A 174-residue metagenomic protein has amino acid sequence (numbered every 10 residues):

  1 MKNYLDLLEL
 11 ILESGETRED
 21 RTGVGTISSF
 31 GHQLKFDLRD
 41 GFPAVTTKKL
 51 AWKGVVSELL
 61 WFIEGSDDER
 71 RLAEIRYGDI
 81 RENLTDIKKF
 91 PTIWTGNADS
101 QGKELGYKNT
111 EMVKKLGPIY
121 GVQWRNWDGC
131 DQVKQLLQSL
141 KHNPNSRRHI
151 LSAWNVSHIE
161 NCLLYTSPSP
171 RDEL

Functional and structural regions predicted by a protein language model:
M1-G23: Short, Gly/Pro- and small/polar-rich lid/capping loops
R18-F42: An N-terminal structural lobe/cap that precedes and organizes the functional/catalytic core across diverse proteins
D20-T26, R71-R76, L151-S152: Short coil/turn segments at secondary-structure boundaries
Q33, L38-E69: Glycine/small-residue-rich interface belts in oligomeric ring/scaffold proteins and their assembly partners
Q33-L34, D40, L140, A153-H158: Short, flexible loop/turn elements at secondary-structure junctions
L60, D67-R147: Active-site acidic/histidine clusters and adjacent loop/turn architecture that either coordinate catalytic ions
D128, Q132, H149-L163: Structured aminoacyl-transfer and RNA-binding surfaces used for tRNA recognition/handling in the translation apparatus
Y165-L174: Single conserved hydrophobic/aromatic residue that forms the stacking wall/gate of nucleotide- or nucleobase-binding
